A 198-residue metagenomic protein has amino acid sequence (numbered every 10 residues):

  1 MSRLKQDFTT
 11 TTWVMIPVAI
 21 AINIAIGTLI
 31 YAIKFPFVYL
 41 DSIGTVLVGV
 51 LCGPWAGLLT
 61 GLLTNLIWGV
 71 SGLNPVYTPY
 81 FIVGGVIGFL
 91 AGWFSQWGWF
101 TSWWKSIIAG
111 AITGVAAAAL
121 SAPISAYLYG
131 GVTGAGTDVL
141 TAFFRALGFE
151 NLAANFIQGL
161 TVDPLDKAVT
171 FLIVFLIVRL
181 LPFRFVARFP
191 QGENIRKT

Functional and structural regions predicted by a protein language model:
M1-T198: Loop-helix junctions at membrane interfaces
